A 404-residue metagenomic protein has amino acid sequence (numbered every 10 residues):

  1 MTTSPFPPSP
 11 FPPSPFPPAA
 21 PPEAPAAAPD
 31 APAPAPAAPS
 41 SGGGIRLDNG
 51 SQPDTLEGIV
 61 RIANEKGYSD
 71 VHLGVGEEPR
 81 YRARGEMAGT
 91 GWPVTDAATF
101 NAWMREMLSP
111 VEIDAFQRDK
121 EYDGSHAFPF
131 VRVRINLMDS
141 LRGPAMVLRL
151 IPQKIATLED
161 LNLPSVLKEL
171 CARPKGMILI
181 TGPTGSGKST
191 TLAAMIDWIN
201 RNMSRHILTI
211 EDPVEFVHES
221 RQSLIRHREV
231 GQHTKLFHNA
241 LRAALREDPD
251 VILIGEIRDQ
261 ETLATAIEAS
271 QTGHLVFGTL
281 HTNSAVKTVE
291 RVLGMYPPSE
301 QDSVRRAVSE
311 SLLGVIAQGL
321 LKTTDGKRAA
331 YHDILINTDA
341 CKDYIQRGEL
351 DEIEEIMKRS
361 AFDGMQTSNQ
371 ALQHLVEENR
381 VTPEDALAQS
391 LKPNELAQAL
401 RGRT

Functional and structural regions predicted by a protein language model:
T2-T404: Short, flexible helix-loop junctions that flank or precede catalytic/ligand sites
